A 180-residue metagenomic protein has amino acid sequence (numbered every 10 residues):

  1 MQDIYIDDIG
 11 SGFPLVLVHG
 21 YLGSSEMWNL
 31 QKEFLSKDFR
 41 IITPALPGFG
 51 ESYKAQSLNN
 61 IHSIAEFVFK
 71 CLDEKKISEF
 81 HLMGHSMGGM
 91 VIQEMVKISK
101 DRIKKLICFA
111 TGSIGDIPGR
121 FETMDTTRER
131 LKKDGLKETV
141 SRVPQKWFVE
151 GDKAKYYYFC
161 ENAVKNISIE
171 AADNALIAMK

Functional and structural regions predicted by a protein language model:
M1-V16, S36-R40, F69, D73 (+2 more regions): Alpha/beta-hydrolase fold catalytic core
G12, G20-G23, S86: Active-site glycine-rich loops that stabilize anionic/oxyanionic intermediates across multiple enzyme folds
G20-L30, I41: Serine-hydrolase catalytic-loop signature spanning alpha/beta hydrolases and amidase-signature enzymes
L22, L46-G50, S113: Alpha/beta-hydrolase active-site loop signature
L30-E33, I42-M83, I98: Active-site loop/oxyanion-hole signature of alpha/beta-hydrolase fold enzymes
G84-G88, I92: Gly/Ala-rich beta-loop-alpha elbow adjacent to hydrolase catalytic centers
Q93-I98, R102-K133, E138: Flexible "cap/lid" loop of the alpha/beta hydrolase fold
D116-E122, K133-K180: Conserved alpha/beta-hydrolase catalytic His-Asp/Glu region
